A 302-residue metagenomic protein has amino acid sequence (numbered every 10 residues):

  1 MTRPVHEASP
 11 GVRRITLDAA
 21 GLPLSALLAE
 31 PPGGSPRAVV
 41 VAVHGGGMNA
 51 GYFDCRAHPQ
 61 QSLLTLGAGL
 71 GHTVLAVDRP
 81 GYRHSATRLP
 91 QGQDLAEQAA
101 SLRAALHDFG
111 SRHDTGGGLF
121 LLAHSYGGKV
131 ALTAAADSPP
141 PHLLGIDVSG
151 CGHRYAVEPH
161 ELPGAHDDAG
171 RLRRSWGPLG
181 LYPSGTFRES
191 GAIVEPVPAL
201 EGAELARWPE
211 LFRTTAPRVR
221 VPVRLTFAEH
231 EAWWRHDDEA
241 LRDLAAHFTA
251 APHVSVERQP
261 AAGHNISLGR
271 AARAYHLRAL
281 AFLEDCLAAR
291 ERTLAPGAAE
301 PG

Functional and structural regions predicted by a protein language model:
M1-G33: N-terminal cap/lid segment of alpha/beta-hydrolase-fold proteins
G34-G69: Short, surface-exposed "cap/lid" segments of acyl-processing enzymes
G51, D78-Q93, H264-N265: Glycine-rich "HGGG/HGxG" loop immediately N-terminal to the catalytic nucleophile of the alpha/beta-hydrolase
Q60-A86: Conserved alpha/beta-hydrolase
G92-R112: Alpha/beta-hydrolase active-site loop
V219, L225-F227: Short beta-strand/loop motif that positions the catalytic acidic residue of the alpha/beta-hydrolase fold
E229-A262: Conserved loop-alpha-helix segment in the C-terminal half of the alpha/beta-hydrolase fold that carries the catalytic
Q259-A272: Catalytic histidine-centered segment of alpha/beta-hydrolase-like enzymes
